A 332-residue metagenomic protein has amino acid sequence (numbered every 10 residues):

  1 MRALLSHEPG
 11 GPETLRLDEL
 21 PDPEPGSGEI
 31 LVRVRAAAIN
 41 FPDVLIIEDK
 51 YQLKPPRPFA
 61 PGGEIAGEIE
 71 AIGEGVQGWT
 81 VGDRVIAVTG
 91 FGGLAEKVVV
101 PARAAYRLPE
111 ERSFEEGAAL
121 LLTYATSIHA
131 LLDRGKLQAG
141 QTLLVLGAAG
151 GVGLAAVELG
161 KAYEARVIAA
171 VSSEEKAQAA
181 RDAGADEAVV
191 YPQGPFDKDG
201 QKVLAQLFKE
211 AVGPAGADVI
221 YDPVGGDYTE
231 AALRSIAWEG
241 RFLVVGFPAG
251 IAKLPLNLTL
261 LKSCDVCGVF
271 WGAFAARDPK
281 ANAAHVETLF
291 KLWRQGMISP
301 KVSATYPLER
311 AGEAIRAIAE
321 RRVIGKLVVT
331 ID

Functional and structural regions predicted by a protein language model:
P21-A38, K50-G92: Glycine-rich beta-strand-centered segment in the early N-terminal region that forms part of a ligand/cofactor-binding
R33, L45, G78, R84-G147 (+1 more regions): NAD(P)H dinucleotide-binding glycine-rich loop of Rossmann-like/cofactor-binding domains, especially the beta1-alpha1
R84, T142, R166, G240-R241 (+1 more regions): Short glycine-centered segments of the SAM/dcSAM-binding site in methyltransferase folds
A118-G194: Mid-domain Rossmann-like dinucleotide-binding core that forms the NAD(H)/NADP(H) cofactor-binding site
A148, V224, F247: NAD(P)H cofactor-binding loop motif with strongest signal on the N-terminal glycine-rich segment
A162-D227, A281-A284: Adenosine-nucleotide cofactor-binding segment
V171, A180, D227-M297, T330-D332: Glycine-rich phosphate-binding loop and adjacent beta-alpha segment of Rossmann(oid) nucleotide-cofactor-binding
F290, Q295-A304, G312-D332: C-terminal capping/lid region of NAD(P)-dependent oxidoreductase domains
